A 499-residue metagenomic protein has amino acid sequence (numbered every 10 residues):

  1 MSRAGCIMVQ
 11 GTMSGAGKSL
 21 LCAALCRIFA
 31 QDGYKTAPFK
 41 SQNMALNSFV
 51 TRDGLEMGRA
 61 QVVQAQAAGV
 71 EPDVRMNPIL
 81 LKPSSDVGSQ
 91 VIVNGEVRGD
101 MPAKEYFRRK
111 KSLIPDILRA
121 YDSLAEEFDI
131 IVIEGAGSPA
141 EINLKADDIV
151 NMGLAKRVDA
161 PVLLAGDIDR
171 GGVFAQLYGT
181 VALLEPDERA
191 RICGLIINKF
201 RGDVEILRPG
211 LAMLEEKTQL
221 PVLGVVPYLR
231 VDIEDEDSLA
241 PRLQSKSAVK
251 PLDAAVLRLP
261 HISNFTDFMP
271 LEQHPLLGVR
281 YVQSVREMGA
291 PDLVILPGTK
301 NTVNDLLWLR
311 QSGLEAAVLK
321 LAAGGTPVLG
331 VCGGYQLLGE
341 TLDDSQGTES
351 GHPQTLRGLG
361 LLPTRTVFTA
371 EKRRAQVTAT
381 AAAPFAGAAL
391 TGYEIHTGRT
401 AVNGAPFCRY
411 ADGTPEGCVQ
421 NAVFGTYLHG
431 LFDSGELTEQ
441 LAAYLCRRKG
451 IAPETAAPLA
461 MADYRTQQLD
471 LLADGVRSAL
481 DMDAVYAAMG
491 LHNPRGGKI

Functional and structural regions predicted by a protein language model:
M1-K320, P327, D344, A370-E371 (+1 more regions): Flexible phosphate-sensing "switch/lid" loops adjacent to ATP/NTP-binding sites across phosphate-transfer
A190-I192, E340, L356: Core-facing hydrophobic residues within beta-strands of well-ordered domains
C332: Catalytic nucleophile serine of serine hydrolases, specifically the conserved "nucleophile elbow" pentapeptide
Y335-Q336, F432: Short active-site segment of divalent metal-dependent hydrolases/proteases that encodes the spacing between
G339-G347: Extracellular/periplasmic helix-exit of transmembrane alpha-helices
T348-A375: Conserved P-loop NTPase catalytic core
